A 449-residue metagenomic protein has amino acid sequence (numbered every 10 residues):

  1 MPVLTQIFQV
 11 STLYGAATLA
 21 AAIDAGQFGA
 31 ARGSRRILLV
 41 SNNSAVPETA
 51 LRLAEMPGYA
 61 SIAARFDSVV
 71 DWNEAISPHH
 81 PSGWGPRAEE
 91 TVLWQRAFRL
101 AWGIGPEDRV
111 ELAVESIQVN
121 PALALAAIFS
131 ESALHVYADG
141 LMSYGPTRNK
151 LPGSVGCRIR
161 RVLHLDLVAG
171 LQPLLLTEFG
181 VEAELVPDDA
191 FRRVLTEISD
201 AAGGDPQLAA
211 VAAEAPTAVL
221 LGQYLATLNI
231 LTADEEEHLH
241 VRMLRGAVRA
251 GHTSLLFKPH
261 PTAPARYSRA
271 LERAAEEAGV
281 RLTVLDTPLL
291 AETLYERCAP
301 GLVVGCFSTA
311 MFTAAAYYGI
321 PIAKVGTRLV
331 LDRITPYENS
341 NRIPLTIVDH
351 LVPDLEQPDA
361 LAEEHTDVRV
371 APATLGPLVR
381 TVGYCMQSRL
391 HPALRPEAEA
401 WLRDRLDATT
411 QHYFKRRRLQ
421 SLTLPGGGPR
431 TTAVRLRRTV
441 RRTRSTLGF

Functional and structural regions predicted by a protein language model:
I7-R158: Active-site and donor-binding regions of nucleotide-sugar-utilizing enzymes
L13-A16, N43-P47, I117-P121, L141-M142 (+4 more regions): Short acidic, S/G/P-rich loop/turn micro-motifs used as interaction or catalytic elements
S41, V70-A75, A138-L141, P216-A226 (+2 more regions): Short loop/turn segments at strand-loop or loop-helix junctions that form parts of catalytic or ligand-binding pockets
P47-L51, Y144-K150, I230, E292-L294 (+2 more regions): Short, charged, surface-exposed secondary-structure boundary motifs
Y137-L228: A nucleotide-sugar donor-handling region in carbohydrate enzymes
V248-T287: Catalytic donor nucleotide-activated moiety binding site of glycosyltransferases and closely related
A291-P336: A donor-sugar binding/catalytic signature common to diverse glycosyltransferases and related nucleotide-sugar
I334-R442: Leloir-type glycosyltransferase catalytic cores
